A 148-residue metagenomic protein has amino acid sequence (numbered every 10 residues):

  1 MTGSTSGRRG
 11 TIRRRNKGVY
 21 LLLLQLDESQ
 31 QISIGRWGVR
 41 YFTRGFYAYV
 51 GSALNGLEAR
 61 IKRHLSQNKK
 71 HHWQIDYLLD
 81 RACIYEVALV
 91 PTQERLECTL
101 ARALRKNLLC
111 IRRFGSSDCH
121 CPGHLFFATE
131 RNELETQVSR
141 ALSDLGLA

Functional and structural regions predicted by a protein language model:
M1-S66, C83-R95, E133-A148: GIY-YIG nuclease catalytic motif and its immediate N-terminal context
F42, F46, F114, F126-F127: Phenylalanine-focused residue identity feature
I61, I75-L78, L100, V138: Generic structural signal of hydrophobic/aromatic residues within well-ordered alpha-helices of folded domains
N68-W73: Cytochrome P450 catalytic domain signature, combining two hallmark sequence patches
Y77-C121: Mid-chain, well-packed structural core segment of small domains
A103-N107, A128, A141: Mid-sequence acidic-hydrophobic segments that form the walls of catalytic/ligand-binding cavities or oligomerization
S117-T129, E133: C-terminal structural segments of small proteins and small subunits
